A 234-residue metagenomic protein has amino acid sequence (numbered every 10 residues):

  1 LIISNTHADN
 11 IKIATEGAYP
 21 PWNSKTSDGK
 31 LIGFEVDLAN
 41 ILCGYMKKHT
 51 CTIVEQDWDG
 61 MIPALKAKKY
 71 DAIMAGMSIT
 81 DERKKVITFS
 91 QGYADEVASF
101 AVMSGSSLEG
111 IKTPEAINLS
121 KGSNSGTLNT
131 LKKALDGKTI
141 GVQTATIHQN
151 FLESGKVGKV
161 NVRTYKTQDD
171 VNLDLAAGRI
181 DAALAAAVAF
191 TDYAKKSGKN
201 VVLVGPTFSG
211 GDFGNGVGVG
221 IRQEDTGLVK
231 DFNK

Functional and structural regions predicted by a protein language model:
I2-A8: Sec/Tat signal peptide C-region and signal peptidase I cleavage site
A8-M77, K85: Extracytoplasmic small-molecule ligand-binding "clamshell" domains of the periplasmic binding protein/Venus flytrap
K12-G17, I32, P114-A145: Short loop->beta-strand "edge-of-pocket" segments that line small-molecule binding or catalytic clefts across diverse
G17, D95-S99, K195-N233: Periplasmic-binding protein-like
V36-M46, S104-G126, T146, G214-K234: Extended ligand-binding regions for polar small-molecule ligands
C51-P63, S125-L128, V162-A177, V188: Short helix-initiation/N-cap motifs at beta->coil->alpha
T52-K132, V202-D212: Acidic, polar ligand-binding/catalytic clefts
D59-G60, G76-V86, N150-G155, D169 (+2 more regions): A ligand-binding cleft/hinge motif common to bilobed small-molecule-binding domains
